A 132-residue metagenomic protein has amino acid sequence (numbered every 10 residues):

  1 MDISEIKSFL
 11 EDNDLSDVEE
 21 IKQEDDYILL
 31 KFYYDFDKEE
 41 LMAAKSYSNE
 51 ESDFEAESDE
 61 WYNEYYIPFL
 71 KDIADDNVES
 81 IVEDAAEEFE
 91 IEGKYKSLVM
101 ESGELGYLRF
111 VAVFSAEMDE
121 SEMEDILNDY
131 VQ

Functional and structural regions predicted by a protein language model:
M1-L10, V78-A86: Short, non-transmembrane alpha-helical segments in secretory-pathway proteins
D2, D35-K38, S58, E92 (+1 more regions): Serine/threonine-rich low-complexity intrinsically disordered regions
I3-S4, N13-D17, Q23-L30, E88-F89 (+2 more regions): Proteins with a high burden of low-complexity, intrinsically disordered sequence enriched in S/T/G/P/A and R, requiring
I6-E55: N-terminal interaction modules that seed assembly of large macromolecular complexes
E50-Y66: Short, cationic low-complexity segments
N63-Y130: Acidic, low-complexity intrinsically disordered segments
